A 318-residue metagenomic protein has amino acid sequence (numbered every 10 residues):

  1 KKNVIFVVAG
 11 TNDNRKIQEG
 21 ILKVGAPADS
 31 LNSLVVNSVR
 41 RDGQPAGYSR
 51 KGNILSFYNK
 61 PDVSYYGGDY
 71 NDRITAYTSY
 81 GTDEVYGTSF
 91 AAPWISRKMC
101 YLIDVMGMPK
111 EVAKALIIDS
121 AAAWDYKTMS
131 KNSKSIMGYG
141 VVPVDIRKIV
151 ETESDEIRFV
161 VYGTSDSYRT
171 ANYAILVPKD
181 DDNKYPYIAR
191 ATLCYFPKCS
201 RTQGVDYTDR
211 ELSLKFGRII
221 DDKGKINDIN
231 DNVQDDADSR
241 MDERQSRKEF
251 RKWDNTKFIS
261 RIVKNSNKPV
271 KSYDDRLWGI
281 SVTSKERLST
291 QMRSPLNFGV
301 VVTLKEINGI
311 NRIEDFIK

Functional and structural regions predicted by a protein language model:
N3, S30-S33, I54-K60, V105-L116: Subtilisin-like serine protease catalytic core
F6-T11, V36, N183: Active-site neighborhood of phospho(di)ester-bond hydrolases with catalytic His/Asp-centered motifs
E19-C100: Extracellular S/T/G-rich loop segment that most often corresponds to the catalytic His/Ser-adjacent loop
S96-V105, D119: Short glycine/serine- and small hydrophobic-enriched flexible loop segments
M106-P186: C-terminal subdomain of the subtilisin-like protease fold in secreted/lumenal serine endopeptidases
V150-Y162, K223-K271: Extended, solvent-exposed segments with strong compositional bias
Y187-K252, V300: Extended low-complexity, serine/threonine- and proline-enriched intrinsically disordered segments
Y207-D222, S266-K318: C-terminal edge strands of extracellular/lumenal beta-sandwich accessory domains
